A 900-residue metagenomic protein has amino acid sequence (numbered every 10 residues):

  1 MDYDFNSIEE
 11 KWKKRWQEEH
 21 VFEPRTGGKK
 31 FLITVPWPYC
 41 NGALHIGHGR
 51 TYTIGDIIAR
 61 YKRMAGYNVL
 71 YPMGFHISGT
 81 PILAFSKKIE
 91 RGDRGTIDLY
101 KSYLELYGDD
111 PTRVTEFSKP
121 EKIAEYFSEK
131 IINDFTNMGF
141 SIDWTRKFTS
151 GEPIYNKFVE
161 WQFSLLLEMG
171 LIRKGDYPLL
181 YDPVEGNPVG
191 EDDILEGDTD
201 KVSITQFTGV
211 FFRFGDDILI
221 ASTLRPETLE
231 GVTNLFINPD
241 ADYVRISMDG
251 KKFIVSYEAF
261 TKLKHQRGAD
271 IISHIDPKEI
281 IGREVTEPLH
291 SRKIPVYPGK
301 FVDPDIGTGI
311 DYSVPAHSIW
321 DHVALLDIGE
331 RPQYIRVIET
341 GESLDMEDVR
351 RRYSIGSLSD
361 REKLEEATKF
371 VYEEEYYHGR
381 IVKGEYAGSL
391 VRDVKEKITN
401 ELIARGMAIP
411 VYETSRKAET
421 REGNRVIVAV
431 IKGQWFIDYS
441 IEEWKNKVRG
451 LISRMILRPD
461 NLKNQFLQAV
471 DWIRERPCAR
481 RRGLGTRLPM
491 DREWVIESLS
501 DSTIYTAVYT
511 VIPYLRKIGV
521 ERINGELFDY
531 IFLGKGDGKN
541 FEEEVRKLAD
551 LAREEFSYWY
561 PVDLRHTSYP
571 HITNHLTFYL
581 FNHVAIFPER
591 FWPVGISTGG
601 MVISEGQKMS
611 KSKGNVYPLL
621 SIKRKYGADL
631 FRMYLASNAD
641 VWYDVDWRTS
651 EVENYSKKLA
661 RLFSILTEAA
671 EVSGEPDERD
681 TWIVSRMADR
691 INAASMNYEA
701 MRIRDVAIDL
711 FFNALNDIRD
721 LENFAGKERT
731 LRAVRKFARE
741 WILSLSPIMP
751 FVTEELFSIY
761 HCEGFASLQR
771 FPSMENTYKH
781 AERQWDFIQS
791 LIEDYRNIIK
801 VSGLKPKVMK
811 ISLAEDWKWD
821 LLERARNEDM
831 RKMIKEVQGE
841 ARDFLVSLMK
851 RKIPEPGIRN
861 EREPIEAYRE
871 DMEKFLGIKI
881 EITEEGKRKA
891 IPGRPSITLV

Functional and structural regions predicted by a protein language model:
D2, E10-K11, R15-E19, I89-E230 (+11 more regions): Residue patterns forming the tRNA-binding/recognition surfaces of aminoacyl-tRNA synthetases and related DALR
W12-K13, E168-L195, I254-S273, I280 (+1 more regions): Amphipathic alpha-helical
P24-I89, S150, V159, A221-L229 (+3 more regions): N-terminal catalytic cores of NTP/NDP-binding nucleotidyl/phosphoryl-transfer enzymes
R60-N68, I89-D98, N133, N137-I142 (+18 more regions): Secondary-structure transition/capping motifs at alpha-helix termini and the adjoining loop/turn into the next element
H76, D193, T199, P676-A693 (+3 more regions): Acidic, turn-prone loop/beta-hairpin segments
F211-F212, S222, E287-P304, P315 (+2 more regions): Alpha-helical recognition segments enriched in aromatics with Gly/Pro capping that present substrate-recognition
P226-I310: Protease-associated
T649, E653, G764-V900: C-terminal low-complexity, glycine/proline- and small-hydrophobic-enriched intrinsically disordered tails that act as
